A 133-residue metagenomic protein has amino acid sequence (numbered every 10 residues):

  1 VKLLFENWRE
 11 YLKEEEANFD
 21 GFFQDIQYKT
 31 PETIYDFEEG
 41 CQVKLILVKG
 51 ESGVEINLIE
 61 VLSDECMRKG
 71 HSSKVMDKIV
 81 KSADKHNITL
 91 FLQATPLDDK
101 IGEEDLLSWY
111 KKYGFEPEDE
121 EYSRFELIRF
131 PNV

Functional and structural regions predicted by a protein language model:
V1-E16: Short acidic, low-complexity intrinsically disordered linear motifs used for protein-protein interactions
F19-G53: Acetyl-CoA-dependent GNAT
I46-L47, L106, Y122-V133: Accessory recognition modules or surfaces
G50-D64, F91-Q93: Conserved acetyl-CoA binding element of GNAT-fold acetyltransferases
M67-A83, K112: Conserved acetyl-CoA-binding loop-helix of GNAT-fold acetyltransferases
K81-D99: Conserved GNAT acetyl-CoA-binding A-motif
P96-E120, R129: Conserved active-site alpha-helix within GNAT-family acetyltransferase domains
